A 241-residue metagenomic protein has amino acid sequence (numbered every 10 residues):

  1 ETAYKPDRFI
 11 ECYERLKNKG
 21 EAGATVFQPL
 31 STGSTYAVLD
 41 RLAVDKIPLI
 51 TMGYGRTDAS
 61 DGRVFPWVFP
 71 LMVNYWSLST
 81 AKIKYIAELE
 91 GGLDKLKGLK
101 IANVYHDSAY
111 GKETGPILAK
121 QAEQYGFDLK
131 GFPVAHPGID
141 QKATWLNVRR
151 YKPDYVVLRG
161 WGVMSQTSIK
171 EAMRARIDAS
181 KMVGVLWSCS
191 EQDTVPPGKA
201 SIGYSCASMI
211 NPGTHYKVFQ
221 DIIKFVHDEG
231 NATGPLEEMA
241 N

Functional and structural regions predicted by a protein language model:
E1-G62, L71, P133-Q141, W161-Q166: Beta-alpha junction/loop-to-helix N-cap segments that form part of ligand/metal-binding clefts
E1-P6, S31, V104-E113, P235-A240: Extracytoplasmic "Venus flytrap"
A3, G53-T57, D107-Y110, S188-S190: Short glycine-enriched loops at secondary-structure junctions
L16-L30, P48-M52, K100-Y105, K130 (+4 more regions): Periplasmic-binding protein-like
N18, D58, P66-R176, G213-Q220: Extracellular/periplasmic Venus flytrap/periplasmic-binding protein
A37, E113, T167, Q192-D193: Phosphate- and divalent-cation-binding pockets in alpha/beta enzyme and binding domains that engage nucleotide-derived
F65, A172-N241: Extracellular/periplasmic periplasmic-binding protein-like sensory domains
